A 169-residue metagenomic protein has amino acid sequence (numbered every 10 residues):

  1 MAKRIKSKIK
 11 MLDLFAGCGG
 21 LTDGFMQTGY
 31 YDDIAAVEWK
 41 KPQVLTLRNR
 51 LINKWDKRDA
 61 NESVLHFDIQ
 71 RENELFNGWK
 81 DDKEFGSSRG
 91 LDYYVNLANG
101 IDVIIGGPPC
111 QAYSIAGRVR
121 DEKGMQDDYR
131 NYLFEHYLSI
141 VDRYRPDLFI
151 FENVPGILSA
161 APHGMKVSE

Functional and structural regions predicted by a protein language model:
M1-E169: Conserved active-site and SAM-binding loop architecture of S-adenosyl-L-methionine-dependent nucleic-acid
